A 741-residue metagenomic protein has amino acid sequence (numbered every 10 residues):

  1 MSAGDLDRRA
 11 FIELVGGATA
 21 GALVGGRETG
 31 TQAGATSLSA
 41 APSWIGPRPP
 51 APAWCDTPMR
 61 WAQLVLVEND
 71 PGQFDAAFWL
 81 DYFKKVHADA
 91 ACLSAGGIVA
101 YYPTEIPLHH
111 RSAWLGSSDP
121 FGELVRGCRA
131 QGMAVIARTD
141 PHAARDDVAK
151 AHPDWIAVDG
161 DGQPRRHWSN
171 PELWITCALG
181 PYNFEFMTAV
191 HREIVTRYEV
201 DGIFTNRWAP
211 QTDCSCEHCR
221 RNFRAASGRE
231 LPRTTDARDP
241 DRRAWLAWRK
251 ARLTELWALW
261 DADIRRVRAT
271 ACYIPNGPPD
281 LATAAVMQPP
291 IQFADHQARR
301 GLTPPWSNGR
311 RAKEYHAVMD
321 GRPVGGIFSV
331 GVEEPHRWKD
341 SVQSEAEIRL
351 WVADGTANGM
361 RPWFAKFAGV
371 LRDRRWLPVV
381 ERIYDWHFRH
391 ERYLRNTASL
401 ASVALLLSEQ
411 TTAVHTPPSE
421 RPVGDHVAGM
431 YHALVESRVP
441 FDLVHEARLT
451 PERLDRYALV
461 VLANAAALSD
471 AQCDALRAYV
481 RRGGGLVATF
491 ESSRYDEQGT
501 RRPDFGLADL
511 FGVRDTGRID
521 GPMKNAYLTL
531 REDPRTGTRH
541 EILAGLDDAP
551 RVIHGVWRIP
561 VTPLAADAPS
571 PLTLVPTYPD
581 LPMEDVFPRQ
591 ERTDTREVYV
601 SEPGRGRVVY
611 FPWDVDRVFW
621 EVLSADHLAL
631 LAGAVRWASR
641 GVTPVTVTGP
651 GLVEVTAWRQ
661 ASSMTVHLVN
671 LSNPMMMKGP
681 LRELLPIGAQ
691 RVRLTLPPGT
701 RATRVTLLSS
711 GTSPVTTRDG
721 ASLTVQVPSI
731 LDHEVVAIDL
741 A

Functional and structural regions predicted by a protein language model:
S2-T19: N-terminal secretory signal peptides and thylakoid transit peptides that target proteins across membranes
G4-D5, G25-W54: C-terminal segment of N-terminal export signals and the immediately downstream linker at the start of the mature
P47-P49, V135, R238, R242-R243 (+2 more regions): Carbohydrate-binding surfaces of carbohydrate-active enzymes
W61, A90-L93, E123-R166, C272: Glycine-rich, aromatic-flanked loop segments that form ligand/cofactor-binding clefts across common enzyme folds
E68-V86, H109-Q131, E255, D425 (+1 more regions): Aromatic- and glycine-enriched glycan-recognition loops and surfaces that form the carbohydrate-binding subsites
V86-D119, A144-W155, A284-I291: Aromatic-lined carbohydrate-binding/catalytic grooves of carbohydrate-active enzymes
P141-Y198, R233-L246: Active-site-adjacent "subsite" loops/lids of carbohydrate-active enzymes
Y182-G277, A282-T283: Active-site neighborhood of glycoside hydrolase catalytic domains
